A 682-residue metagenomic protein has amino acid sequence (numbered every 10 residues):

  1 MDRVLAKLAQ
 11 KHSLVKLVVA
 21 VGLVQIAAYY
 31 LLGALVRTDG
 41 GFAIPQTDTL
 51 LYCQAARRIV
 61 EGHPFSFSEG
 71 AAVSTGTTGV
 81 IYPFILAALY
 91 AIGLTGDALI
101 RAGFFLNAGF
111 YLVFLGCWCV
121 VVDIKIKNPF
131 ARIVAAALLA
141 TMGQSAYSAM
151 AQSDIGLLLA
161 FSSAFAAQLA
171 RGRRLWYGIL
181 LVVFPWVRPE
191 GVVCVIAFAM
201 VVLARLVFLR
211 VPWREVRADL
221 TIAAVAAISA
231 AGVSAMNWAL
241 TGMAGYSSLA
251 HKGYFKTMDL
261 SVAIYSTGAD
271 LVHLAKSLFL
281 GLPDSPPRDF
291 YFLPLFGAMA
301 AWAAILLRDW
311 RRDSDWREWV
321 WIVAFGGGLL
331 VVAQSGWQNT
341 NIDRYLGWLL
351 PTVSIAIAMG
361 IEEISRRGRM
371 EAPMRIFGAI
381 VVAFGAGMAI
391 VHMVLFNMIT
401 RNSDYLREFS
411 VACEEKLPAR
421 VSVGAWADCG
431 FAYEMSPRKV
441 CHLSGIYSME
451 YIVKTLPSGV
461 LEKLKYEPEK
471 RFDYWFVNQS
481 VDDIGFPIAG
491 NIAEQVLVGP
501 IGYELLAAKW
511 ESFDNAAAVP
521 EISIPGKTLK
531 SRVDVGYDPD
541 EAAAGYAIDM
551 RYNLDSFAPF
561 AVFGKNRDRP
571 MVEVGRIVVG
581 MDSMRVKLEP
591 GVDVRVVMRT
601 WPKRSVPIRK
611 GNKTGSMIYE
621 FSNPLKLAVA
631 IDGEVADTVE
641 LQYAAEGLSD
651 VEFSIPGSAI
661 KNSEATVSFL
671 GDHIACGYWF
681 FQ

Functional and structural regions predicted by a protein language model:
L14, V18-G22, F130-V134, I179 (+5 more regions): Signature aromatic-anchored transmembrane alpha helix within multi-pass, membrane-resident enzymes that catalyze glycan
V19, L115-C119, L206-L209, S277-E318 (+3 more regions): Hydrophobic, aromatic-rich transmembrane alpha-helices and their immediate juxtamembrane boundary segments
V21-Q25, I133-L139, A223-A230, L293-W302 (+4 more regions): Transmembrane alpha-helix segments characteristic of polytopic inner-membrane glycan-assembly/cell-envelope
L35-G41, F377, V381-K439, L443-S480 (+2 more regions): Membrane-embedded, lumen/periplasm-facing catalytic core of multi-pass transferases that use lipid-linked donors
Q54-A55, E61-T75, V216, W238-R308 (+2 more regions): Membrane-lumen/periplasm interface segments of multi-pass, membrane-embedded glycan/lipid transferases
A102-I126, A164: Transmembrane-helix motifs of polytopic, lipid-linked glycan transferases
A135-A140, S163-Q168, L175-P189, V195-A199 (+1 more regions): Membrane-interface alpha helices of multi-pass inner-membrane proteins
I155, V187-P189, V193-I196, F290-F296 (+3 more regions): Hydrophobic/aromatic-rich transmembrane helices and adjacent perimembrane loops
